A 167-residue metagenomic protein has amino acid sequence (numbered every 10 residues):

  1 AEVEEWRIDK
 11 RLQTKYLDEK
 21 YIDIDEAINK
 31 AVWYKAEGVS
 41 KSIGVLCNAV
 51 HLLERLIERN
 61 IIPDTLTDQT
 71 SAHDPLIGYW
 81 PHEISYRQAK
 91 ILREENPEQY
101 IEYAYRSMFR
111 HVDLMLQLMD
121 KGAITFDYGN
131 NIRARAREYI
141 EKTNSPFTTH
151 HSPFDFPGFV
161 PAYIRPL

Functional and structural regions predicted by a protein language model:
A1, L46, D68-Q69, F126-Y128: Generic beta-strand/beta-sheet core signal
A1-E37, Q69-D113, H151-P166: Catalytic or ion-translocation cores adjacent to nucleophile or general acid/base/metal-coordination motifs in diverse
S42-T70: Active-site/ligand-binding-proximal alpha/beta "capping" segment
L46-V50, D127-E141: A glycine-rich phosphate-binding loop feature that marks nucleotide/adenosyl-phosphate handling sites
I57-I62, E83-I84, E141-N144: Short, solvent-exposed amphipathic alpha-helical segments in soluble enzyme and RNA/protein-processing domains
I57-I62, F109-K121, R133-A134: Long hydrophobic segments that form regular secondary structure
T67, V112-M115, I124-N131, R135 (+1 more regions): Feature captures the RNA virus RNA-dependent RNA polymerase
K142-F154: Short, basic, low-complexity termini and linkers enriched in Ser/Thr/Gly/Pro that act as targeting/leader peptides
